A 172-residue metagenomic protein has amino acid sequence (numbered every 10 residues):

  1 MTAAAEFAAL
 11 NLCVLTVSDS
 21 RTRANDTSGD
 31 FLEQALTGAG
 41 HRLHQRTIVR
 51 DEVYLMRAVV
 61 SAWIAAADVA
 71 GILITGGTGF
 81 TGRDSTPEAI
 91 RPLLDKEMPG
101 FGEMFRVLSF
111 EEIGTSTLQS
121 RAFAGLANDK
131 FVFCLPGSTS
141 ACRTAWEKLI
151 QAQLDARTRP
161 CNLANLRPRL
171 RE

Functional and structural regions predicted by a protein language model:
M1-E172: Non-catalytic beta/alpha edge segments that cap or flank active sites
